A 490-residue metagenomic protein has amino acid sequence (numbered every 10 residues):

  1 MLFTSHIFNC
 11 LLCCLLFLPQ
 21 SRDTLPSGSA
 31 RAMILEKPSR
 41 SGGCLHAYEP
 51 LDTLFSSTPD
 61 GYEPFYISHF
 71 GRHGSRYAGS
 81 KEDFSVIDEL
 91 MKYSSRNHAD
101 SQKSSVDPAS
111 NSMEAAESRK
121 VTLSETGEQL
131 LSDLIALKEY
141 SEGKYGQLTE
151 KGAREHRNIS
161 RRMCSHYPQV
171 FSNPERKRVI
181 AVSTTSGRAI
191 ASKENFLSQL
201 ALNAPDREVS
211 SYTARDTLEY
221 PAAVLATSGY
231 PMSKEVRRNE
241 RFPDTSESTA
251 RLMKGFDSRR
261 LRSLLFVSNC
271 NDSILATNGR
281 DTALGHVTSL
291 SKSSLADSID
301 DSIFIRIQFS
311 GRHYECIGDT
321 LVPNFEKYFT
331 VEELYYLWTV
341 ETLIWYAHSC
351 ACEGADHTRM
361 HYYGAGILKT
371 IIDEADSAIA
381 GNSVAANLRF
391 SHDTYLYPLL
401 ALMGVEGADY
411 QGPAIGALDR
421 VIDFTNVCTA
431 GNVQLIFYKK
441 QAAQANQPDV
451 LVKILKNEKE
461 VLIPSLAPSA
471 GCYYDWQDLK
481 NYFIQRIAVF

Functional and structural regions predicted by a protein language model:
M1-P26: Bacterial Sec-dependent N-terminal signal peptides
D23-I180, T184-N387, S391-F490: Signature for phosphate-centric chemistry
